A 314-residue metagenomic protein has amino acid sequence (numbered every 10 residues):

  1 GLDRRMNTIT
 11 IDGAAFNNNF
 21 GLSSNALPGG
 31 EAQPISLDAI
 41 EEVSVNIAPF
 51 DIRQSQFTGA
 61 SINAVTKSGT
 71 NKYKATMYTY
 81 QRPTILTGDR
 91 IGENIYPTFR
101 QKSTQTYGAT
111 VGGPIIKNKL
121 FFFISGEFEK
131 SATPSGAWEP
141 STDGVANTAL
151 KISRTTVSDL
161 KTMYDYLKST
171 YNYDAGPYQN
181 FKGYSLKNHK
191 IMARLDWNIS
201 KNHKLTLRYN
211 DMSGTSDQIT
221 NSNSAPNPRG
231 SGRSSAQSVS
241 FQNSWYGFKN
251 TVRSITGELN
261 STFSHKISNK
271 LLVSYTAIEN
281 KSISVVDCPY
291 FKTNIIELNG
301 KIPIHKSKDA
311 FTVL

Functional and structural regions predicted by a protein language model:
G1-N18, E42, F57-K67: Extracytoplasmic beta-strand/coil segments of soluble accessory domains associated with Gram-negative outer-membrane
I9, V45, A64, Y73-T79 (+7 more regions): Membrane-embedded beta-strands that build the outer-membrane beta-barrel scaffold
F16-N46, R90-K102: Short acidic/polar hinge/loop motifs at secondary-structure boundaries that mediate gating or recognition
S24, T87-N94, S135-S141, Q218-S224 (+1 more regions): Outer-membrane beta-barrel translocator domains and adjoining extracellular loop/strand segments of Gram-negative
P28-G30, E93-P97, P177-F181, S240-W245 (+2 more regions): Extracellular loop and loop/strand-boundary signature of outer-membrane beta-barrel proteins
I35-R82, G88, T106-K119: A beta-strand signature from Gram-negative outer-membrane beta-barrel systems, especially the internal plug domain
Q56-T58, S103-Y107, K187-H189, T251-R253: Residues that define the transmembrane beta-barrel architecture of outer-membrane proteins
S169, Y184-N188, N198-L314: Replace "related TpsB outer-membrane translocases also match" with "some related outer-membrane beta-barrels such as
